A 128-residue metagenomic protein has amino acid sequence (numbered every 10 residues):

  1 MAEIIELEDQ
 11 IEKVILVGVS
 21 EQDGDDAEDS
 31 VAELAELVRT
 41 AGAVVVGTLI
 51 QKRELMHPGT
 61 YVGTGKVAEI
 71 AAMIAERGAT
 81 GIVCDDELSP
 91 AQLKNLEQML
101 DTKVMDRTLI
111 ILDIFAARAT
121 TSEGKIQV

Functional and structural regions predicted by a protein language model:
M1-A116: N-terminal accessory targeting/assembly segments
I110-V128: Extended, highly charged alpha-helical segments
